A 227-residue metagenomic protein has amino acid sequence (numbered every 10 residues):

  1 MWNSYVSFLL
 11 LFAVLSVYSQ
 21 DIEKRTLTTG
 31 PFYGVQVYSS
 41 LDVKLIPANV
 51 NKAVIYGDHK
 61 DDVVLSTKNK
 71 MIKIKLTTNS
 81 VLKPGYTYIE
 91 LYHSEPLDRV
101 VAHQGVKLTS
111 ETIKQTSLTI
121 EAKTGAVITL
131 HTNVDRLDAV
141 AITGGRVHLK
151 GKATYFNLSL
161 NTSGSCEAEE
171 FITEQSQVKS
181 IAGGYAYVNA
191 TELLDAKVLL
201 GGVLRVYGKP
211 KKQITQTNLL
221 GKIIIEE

Functional and structural regions predicted by a protein language model:
M1-E227: Intrinsically disordered, low-complexity terminal regions
